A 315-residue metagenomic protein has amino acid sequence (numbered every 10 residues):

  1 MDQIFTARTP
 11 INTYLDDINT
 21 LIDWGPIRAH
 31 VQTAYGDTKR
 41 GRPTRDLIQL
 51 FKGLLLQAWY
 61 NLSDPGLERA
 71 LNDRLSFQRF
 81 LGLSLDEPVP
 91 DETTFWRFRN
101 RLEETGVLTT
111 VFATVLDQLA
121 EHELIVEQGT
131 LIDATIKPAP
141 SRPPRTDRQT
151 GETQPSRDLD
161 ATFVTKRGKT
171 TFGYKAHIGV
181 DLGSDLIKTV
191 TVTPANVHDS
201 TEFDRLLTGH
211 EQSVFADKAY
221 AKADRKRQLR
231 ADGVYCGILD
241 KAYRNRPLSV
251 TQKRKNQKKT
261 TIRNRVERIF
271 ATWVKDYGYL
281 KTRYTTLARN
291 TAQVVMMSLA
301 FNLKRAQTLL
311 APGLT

Functional and structural regions predicted by a protein language model:
M1-G25, A29-Q32, L309-T315: Charged, often Cys/His-bearing segments associated with DNA-binding zinc-finger transcription factors
A7, D23, G41-I48, E87-P90 (+4 more regions): Secondary-structure capping and boundary motifs in well-ordered enzyme cores
A29-R42: Short, Lys/Arg-enriched N-terminal segment that forms or immediately precedes the first helix of a structured domain
Q49-N61: Alpha-helical support elements that line or immediately flank enzyme active sites and cofactor-binding pockets
P65, R69-N72, L81-D86, P90-A231 (+1 more regions): Polybasic low-complexity intrinsically disordered regions
R79-W96, C236-G237, R244-Q252: Phosphate-backbone recognition surface of nucleic-acid-processing proteins
Q212-S213, K218-V295: Helix-centered, glycine/charged polyanion-binding patches within enzymatic domains that contact phosphate-containing
D276, K281, Q307-T315: A short, flexible helix-boundary coil/loop motif
